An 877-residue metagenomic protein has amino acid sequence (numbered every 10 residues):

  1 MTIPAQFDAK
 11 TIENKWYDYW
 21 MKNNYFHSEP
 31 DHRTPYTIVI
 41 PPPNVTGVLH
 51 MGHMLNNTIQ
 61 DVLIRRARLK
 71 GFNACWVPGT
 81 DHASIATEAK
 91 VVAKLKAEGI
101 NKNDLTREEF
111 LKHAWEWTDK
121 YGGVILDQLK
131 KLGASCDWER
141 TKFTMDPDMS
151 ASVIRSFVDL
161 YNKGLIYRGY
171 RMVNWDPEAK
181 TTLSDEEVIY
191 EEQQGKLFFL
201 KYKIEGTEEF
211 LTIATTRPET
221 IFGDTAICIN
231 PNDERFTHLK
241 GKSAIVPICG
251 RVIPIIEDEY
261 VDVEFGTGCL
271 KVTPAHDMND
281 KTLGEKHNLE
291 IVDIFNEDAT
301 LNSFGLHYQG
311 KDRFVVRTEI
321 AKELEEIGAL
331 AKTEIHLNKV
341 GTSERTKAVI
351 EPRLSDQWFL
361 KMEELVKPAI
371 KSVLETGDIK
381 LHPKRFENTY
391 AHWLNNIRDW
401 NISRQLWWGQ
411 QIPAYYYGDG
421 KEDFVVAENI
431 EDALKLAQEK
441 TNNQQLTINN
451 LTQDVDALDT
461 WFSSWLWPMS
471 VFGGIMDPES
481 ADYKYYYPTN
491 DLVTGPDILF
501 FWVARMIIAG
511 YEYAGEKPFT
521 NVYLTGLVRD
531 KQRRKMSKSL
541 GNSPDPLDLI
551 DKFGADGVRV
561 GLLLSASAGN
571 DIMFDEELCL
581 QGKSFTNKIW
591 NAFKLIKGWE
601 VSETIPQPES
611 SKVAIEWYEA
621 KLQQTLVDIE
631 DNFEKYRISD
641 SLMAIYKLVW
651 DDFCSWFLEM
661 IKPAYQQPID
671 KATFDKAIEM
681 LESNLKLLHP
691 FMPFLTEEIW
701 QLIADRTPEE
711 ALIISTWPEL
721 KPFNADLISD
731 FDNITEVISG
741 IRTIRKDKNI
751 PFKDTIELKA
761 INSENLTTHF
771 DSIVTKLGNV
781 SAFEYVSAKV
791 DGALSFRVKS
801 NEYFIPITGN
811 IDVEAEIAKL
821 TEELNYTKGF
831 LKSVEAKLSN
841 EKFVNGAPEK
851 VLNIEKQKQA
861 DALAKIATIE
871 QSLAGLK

Functional and structural regions predicted by a protein language model:
M1-N232, T273-K286, E290-F304, L324 (+9 more regions): N-terminal, positively charged nucleic-acid-binding surface of large information/translation enzymes
D81, V173, P177, S184-I189 (+6 more regions): Acidic, turn-prone loop/beta-hairpin segments
E191, V272-A275, F314, E351 (+6 more regions): Conserved phosphate-binding loops in nucleotide/dinucleotide-binding enzymes
K201, E259-V261, H287-A299, L406-G409 (+2 more regions): Alpha-helical recognition segments enriched in aromatics with Gly/Pro capping that present substrate-recognition
K242-E297, N762: Extracellular/luminal Protease-associated
T342-T346, N388, V528-Q532, M536-S611 (+3 more regions): Catalytic adenosine-cofactor/nucleotide-binding cores of aminoacyl-tRNA synthetases and other
L580, I703-K877: C-terminal low-complexity, glycine/proline- and small-hydrophobic-enriched intrinsically disordered tails that act as
S584-K597, I615-Q624, M643-P663, V834 (+1 more regions): Core structural elements
